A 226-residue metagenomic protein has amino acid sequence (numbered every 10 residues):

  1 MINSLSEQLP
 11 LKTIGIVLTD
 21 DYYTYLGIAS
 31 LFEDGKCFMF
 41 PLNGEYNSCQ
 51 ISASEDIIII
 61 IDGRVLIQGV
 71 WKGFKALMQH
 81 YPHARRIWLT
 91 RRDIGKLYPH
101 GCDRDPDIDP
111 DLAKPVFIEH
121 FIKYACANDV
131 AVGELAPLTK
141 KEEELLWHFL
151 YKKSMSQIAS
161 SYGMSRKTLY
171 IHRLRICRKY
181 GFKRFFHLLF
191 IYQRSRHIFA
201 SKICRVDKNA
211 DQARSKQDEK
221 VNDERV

Functional and structural regions predicted by a protein language model:
M1-N128: N-terminal regulatory/sensing modules of transcriptional regulators
D56-I60, F149, F185: Residue-level detection of beta-strand scaffold positions
A131-I171: Helix-turn-helix DNA-binding segment
C177-V226: Basic, Lys/Arg-enriched C-terminal extension of HTH/homeodomain DNA-binding domains
